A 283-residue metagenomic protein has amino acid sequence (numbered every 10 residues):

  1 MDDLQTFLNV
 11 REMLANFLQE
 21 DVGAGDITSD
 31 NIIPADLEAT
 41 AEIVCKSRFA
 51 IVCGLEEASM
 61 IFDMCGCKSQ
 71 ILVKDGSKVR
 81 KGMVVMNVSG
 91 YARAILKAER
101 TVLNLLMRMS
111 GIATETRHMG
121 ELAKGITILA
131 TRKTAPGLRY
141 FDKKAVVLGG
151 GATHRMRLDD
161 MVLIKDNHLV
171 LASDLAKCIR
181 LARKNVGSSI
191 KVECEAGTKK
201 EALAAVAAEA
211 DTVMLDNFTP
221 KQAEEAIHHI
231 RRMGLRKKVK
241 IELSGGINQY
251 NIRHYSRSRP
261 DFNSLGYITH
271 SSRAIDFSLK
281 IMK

Functional and structural regions predicted by a protein language model:
D2-A208, T212, E224-H229, V239-E242 (+4 more regions): Acidic/glycine-rich phosphate/pyrophosphate-binding loops and surrounding catalytic core that coordinate Mg2+
L215: Active-site T/S-Asp motif of two-component receiver
F218: Glycine/alanine-rich phosphate-binding loops at beta-alpha junctions
K221: Glycine-centered loop/turn positions within well-structured domains that cap or flank conserved ligand/cofactor-binding
R232-K240, K283: Short acidic, glycine/proline-enriched helix-loop-strand junctions
S264, D276-I281: Conserved, well-ordered active-site substructure
